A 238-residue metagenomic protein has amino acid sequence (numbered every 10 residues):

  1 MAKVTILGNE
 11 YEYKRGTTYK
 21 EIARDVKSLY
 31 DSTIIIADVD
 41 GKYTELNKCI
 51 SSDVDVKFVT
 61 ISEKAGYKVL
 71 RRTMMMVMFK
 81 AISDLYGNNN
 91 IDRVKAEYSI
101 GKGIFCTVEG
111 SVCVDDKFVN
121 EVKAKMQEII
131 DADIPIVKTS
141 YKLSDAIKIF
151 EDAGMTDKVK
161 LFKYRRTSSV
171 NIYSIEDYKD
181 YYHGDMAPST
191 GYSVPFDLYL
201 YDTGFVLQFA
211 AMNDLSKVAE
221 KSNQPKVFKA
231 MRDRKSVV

Functional and structural regions predicted by a protein language model:
L7-T18: Short, contiguous acidic and Ser/Thr-rich linear segments
T17-L29: Short amphipathic, charge-patterned alpha-helical segments
A23-V26, Y67-L85, A96: Active/ligand-binding-proximal structured segments within catalytic/core domains that scaffold catalytic residues
S28-D31, L85-I91: Short secondary-structure junctions
I34-K48: Short acidic beta-strand-loop surface patches of small beta-rich interaction domains
K48-S51, D55-V69, A81, N90-G101 (+1 more regions): Auxiliary tRNA-acceptor-end handling modules of aminoacyl-tRNA synthetases
